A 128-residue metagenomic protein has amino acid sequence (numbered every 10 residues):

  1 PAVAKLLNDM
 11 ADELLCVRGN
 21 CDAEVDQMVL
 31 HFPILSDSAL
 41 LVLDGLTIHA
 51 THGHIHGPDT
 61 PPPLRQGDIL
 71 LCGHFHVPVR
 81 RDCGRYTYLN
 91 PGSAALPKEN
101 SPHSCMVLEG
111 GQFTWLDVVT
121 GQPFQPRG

Functional and structural regions predicted by a protein language model:
P1-A2, C21-Q27, I55-P61, L71-D82 (+1 more regions): Active-site environment of divalent metal-dependent phosphoester hydrolases
P1-L43: Core catalytic region of metal-dependent phosphoesterases/phosphodiesterases, especially metallo-beta-lactamase-like
L6, H31-P33, S38-L40, P61-P62 (+3 more regions): Short secondary-structure boundary/capping segments
L14-N20, H49-H52, I69-H74, L89-G92: Active-site neighborhood of phospho(di)ester-bond hydrolases with catalytic His/Asp-centered motifs
N20-C21, S38, T47, H54 (+2 more regions): Short, flexible active-site-adjacent loop segments at beta-strand->alpha-helix junctions, enriched in small/polar
L40-D44, D82-G84, Y88-G128: Binuclear metal-dependent phosphoesterase catalytic core
V42-Q66, L70: Mid-chain, well-packed structural core segment of small domains
